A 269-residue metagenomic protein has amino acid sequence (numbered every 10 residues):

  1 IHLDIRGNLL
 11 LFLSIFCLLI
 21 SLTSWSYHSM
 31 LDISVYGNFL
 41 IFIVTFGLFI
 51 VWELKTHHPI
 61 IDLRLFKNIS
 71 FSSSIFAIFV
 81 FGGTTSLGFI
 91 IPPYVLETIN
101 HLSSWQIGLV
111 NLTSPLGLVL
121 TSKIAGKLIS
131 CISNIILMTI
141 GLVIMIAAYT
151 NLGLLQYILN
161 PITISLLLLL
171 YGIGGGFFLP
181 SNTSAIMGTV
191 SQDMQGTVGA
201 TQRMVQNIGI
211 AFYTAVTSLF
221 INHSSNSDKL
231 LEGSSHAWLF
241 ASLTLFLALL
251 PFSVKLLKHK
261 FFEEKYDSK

Functional and structural regions predicted by a protein language model:
I1, L22-T23, G126, L155: Juxtamembrane helix-loop boundary signature in multi-pass membrane transporters
I1, Y27-S29, H57-I60: Short acidic/polar alpha-helix capping motifs at helix-coil junctions
D4: Short, positively charged
N8, I33-I41, H58-F262: 12-transmembrane solute porter fold
F12-V35, I50-V51: Phenylalanine-glycine-rich, low-complexity intrinsically disordered regions, typified by the FG/GLFG repeat domains
F16-L19, G47, I90, L247: Alpha-helical transmembrane segments
S24, T45-H57, F220-N226: Structural signal for alpha-helical transmembrane segments and their membrane-water exit/capping regions in multi-pass
K265-K269: Short, highly charged, low-complexity non-transmembrane loops/tails of multi-pass membrane proteins
